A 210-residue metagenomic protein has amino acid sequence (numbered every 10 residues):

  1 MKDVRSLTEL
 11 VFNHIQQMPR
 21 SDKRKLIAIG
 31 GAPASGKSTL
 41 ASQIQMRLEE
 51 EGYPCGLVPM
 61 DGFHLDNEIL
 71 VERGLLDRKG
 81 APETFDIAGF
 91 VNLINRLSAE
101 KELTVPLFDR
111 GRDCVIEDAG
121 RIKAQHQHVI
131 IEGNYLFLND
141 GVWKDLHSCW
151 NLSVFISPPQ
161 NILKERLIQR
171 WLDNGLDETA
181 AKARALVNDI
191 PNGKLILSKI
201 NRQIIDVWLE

Functional and structural regions predicted by a protein language model:
M1-A28: Extreme N-terminal, non-catalytic leader segments that precede Walker-type/kinase nucleotide-binding cores
A34: Walker A (P-loop) phosphate-binding loop of P-loop NTPases
K37: Conserved lysine of the Walker
L40: Hydrophobic positions on the alpha1 helix immediately C-terminal to the Walker A/P-loop
E51-E68: Short beta-strand-centered segment that lines the nucleotide-binding/catalytic pocket of NTP-utilizing
G56, E68-R112: Conserved nucleotide-sensing/catalytic segment adjacent to the nucleotide-binding pocket in NTP-handling enzymes
R112-R170: ATP-dependent NMP and nucleoside kinases share a basic, alpha-helical "lid"
I116-D118, G141-K144, Q169-E210: Small-molecule kinase domains that catalyze NTP-dependent phosphoryl transfer to phosphate-bearing small molecules
